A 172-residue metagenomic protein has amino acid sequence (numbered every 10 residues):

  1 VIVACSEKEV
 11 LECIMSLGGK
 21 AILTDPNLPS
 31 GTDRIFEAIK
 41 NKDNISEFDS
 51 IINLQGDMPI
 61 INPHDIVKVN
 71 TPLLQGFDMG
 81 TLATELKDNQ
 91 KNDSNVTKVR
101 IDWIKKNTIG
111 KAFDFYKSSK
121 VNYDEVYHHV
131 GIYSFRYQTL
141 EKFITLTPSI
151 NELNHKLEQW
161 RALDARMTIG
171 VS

Functional and structural regions predicted by a protein language model:
I2, E7-L54, M58-K68: Short phosphate-binding loop-to-helix
K20, K111, T168-G170: Conserved beta-strand segments of alpha/beta enzyme cores
T32, H155-W160: Conserved glycosyltransferase catalytic-site signature
S46-F48, Q75-D78, M167: Short, high-confidence coil segments that cap the C-terminus of an alpha-helix and link into the following beta-strand
I61-S149: Conserved core of the sugar-phosphate nucleotidyltransferase
Q138-T139, Q159-S172: Catalytic donor-sugar/metal-binding loop of nucleotide-sugar-dependent glycosyltransferases
T147-L157: Donor nucleotide-sugar recognition loop
